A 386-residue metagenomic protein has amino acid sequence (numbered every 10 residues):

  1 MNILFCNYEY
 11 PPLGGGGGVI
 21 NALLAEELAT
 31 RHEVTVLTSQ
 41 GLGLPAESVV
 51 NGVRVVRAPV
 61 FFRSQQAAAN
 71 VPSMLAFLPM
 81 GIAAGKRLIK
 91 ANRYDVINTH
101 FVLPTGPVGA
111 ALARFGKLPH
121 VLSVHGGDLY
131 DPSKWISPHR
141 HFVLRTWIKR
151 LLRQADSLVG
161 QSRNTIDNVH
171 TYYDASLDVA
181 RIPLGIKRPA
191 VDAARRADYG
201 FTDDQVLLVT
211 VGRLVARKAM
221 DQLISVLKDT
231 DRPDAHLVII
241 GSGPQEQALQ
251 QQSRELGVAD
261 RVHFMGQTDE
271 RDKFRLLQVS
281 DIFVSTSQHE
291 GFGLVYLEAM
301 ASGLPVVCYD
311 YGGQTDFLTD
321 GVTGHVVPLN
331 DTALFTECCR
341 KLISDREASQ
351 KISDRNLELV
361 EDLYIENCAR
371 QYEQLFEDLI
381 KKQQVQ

Functional and structural regions predicted by a protein language model:
M1-R54, Q384: N-terminal subdomain of nucleotide-sugar transferases
L4, F201-K218, I224-L227: Conserved donor-binding/catalytic core segment of Leloir-type glycosyltransferases
L118-V121, L129-R150: Nucleotide-sugar donor phosphate/pyrophosphate-binding loop at the beta->alpha transition of glycosyltransferases
I166-I186: Helix-loop-beta element that forms the nucleotide-linked donor phosphate-binding surface in glycosyltransferases
Q288: Aromatic "clamp/platform" in nucleotide-sugar-dependent glycosyltransferases that forms part of the donor/acceptor
P305-C308, L318: Short hydrophobic beta-strand element within catalytic cores of glycosyltransferases and related nucleotide-activated
D320-G321, H325-T332, K341-R346: Conserved acidic donor-binding segment of nucleotide-sugar-dependent glycosyltransferases
L334, K341, A348-D362, Q371-Q374: A short, well-ordered alpha-helix in the C-terminal region of glycosyltransferases
